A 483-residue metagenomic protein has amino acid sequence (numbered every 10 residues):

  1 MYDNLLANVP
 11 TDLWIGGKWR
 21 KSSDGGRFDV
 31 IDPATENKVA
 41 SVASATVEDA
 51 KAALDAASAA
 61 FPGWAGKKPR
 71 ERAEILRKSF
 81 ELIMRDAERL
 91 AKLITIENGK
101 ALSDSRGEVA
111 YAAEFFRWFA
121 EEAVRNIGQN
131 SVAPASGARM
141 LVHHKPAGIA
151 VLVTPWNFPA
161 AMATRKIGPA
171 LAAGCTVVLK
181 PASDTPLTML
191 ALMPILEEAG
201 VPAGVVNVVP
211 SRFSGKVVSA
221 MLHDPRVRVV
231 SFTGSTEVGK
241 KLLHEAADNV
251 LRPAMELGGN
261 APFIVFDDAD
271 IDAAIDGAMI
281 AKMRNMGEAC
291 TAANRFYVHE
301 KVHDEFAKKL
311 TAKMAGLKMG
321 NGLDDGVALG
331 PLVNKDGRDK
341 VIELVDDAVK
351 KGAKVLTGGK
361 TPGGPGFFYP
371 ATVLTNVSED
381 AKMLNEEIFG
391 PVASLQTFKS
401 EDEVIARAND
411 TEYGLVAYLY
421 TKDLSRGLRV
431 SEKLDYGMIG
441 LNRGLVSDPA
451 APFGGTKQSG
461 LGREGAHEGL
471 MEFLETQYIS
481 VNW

Functional and structural regions predicted by a protein language model:
M1-A34: Hydrophobic face of amphipathic alpha-helices that form TPR/SEL1-like repeat modules and related alpha-solenoid
E36, R72, I94, F116 (+10 more regions): Residue-level signal for inorganic ion chemistry
N37-N126, G137: Glycine-rich loop-to-alpha-helix module at the N-terminal edge of alpha/beta enzyme cores
N37-S41, V227, I264, K318 (+3 more regions): Conserved C-terminal structural/oligomerization subdomain of aldehyde/semialdehyde dehydrogenase
V39-A45, A60-G66, L152, F263-F266 (+5 more regions): Short, well-ordered beta-strand elements within core beta-sheets of diverse protein domains
G128-A273, F398: Rossmann-like NAD(P) dinucleotide-binding subdomain of oxidoreductase/dehydrogenase enzymes
T176-V178, V355, M438: A short hydrophobic/small-residue beta-strand
V229, E237-S378, L441: ALDH superfamily catalytic-core signature
